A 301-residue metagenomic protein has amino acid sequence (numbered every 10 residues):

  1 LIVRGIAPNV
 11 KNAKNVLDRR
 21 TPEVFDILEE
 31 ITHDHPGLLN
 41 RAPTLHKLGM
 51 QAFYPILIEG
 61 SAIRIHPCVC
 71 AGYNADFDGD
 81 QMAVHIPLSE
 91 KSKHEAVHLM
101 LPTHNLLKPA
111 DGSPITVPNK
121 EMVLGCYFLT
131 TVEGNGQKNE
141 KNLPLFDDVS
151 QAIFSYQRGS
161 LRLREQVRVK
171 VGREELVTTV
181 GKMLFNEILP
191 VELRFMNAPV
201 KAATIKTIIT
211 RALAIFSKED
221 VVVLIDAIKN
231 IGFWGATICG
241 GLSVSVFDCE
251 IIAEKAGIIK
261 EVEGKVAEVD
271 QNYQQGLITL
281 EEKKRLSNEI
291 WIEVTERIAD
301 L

Functional and structural regions predicted by a protein language model:
L1, K47, I56-E281: Feature marking long nucleic-acid-engaging regions of large polymerase/nuclease enzymes
L1-G49, P55, V69-G72, I188-R194: Extended, highly charged clamp/arch subdomains and adjacent linkers that form or line substrate-binding channels
D26-P43, E281-L301: Gly/Pro-rich turn-and-neighbor structural signature
M50, P118, M122, E250-I251 (+4 more regions): Charge-rich, low-complexity amphipathic helices in intrinsically disordered tails/linkers adjacent to domains
